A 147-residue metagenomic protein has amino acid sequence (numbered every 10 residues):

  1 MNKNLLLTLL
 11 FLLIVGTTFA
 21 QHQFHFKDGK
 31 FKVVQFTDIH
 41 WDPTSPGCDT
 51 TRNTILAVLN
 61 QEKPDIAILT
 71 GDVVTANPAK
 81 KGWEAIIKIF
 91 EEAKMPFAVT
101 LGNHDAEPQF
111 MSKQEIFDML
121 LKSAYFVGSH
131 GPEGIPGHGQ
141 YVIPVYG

Functional and structural regions predicted by a protein language model:
M1-Q21: Bacterial Sec-dependent N-terminal signal peptides
T8-L10, T44, P78, M111 (+1 more regions): A ubiquitous, low-specificity "background" feature that marks scattered single residues across proteins without
L13, P46-C48, N77, L120-S123 (+1 more regions): A short linear-motif detector with a strong N-terminal bias
V15, D28, V127-H130: Feature targets compositionally biased, intrinsically disordered low-complexity regions with long contiguous runs
A20-A85, I89: N-terminal active-site segment of His-dependent metallophosphoesterases
E84-G147: Extended active-site neighborhood of metal-dependent phosphoesterases/phosphodiesterases
